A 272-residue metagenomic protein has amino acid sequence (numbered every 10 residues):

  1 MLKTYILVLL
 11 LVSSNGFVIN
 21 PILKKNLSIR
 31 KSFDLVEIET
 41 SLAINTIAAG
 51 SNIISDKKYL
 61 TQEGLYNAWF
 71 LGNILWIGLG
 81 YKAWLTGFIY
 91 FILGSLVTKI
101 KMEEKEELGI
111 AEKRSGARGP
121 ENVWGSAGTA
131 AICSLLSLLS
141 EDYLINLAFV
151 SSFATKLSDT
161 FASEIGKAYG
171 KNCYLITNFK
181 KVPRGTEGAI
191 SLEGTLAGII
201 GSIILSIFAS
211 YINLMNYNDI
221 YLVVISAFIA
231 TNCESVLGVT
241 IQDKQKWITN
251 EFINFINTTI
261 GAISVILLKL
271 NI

Functional and structural regions predicted by a protein language model:
M1-K24: N-terminal chloroplast transit peptides
Y5-V12, S32-I272: Hydrophobic alpha-helical transmembrane segments
I19-L35: N-terminal, immediately post-signal peptide pro-regions of secreted/luminal proteins
